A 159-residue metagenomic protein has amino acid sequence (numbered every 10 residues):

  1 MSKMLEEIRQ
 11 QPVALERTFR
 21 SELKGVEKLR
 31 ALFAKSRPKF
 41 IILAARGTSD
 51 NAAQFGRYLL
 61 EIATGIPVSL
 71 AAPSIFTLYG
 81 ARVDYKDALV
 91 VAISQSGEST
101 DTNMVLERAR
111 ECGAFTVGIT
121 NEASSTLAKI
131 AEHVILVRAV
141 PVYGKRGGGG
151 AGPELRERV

Functional and structural regions predicted by a protein language model:
M1-R37, T116, G144-R146, L155 (+1 more regions): Cofactor-/ligand-binding subdomain signature composed of acidic, glycine-rich, tryptophan-containing flexible loops
A34-V159: Glycine-rich phosphate-binding loops that contact phosphosugars or nucleotide phosphates
